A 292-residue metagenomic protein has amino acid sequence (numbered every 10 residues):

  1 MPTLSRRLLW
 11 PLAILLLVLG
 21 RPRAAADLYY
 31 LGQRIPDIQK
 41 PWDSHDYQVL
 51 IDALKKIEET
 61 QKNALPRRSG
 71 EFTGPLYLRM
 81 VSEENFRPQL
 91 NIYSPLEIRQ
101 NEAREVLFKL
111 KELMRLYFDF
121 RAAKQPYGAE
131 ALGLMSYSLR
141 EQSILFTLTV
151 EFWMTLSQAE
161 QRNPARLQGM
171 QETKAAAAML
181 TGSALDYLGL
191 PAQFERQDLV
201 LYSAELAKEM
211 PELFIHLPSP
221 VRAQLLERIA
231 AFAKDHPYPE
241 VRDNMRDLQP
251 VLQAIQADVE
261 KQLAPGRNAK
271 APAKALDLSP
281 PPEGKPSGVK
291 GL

Functional and structural regions predicted by a protein language model:
M1-W10: Bacterial N-terminal signal peptides that target proteins for export
W10-V18: Bacterial N-terminal signal peptides
G20-P22: N-terminal signal peptide c-region/cleavage motif recognized by signal peptidases
A25-G288: Non-catalytic all-alpha helical scaffold/repeat segments
K290-L292: Acidic, Pro/Ser/Gly/Ala-rich intrinsically disordered segments
